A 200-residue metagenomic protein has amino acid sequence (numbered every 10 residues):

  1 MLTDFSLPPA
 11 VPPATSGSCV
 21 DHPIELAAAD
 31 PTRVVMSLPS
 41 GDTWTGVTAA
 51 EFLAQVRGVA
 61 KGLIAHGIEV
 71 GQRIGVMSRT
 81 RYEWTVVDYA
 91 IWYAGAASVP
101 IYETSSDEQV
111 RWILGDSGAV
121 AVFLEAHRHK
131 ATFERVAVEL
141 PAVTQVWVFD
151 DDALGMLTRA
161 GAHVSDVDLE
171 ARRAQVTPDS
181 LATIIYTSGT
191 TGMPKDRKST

Functional and structural regions predicted by a protein language model:
M1-C19: Flexible, non-catalytic linker and terminal segments flanking ANL/adenylate-forming cores
A14-M36, A54: A short N-terminal helical cap/helix-turn-helix that marks the beginning of AMP-binding/adenylate-forming
P31-V34, V148, V164-Y186, M193: Conserved pre-ATP/AMP-binding loop-to-beta segment of ANL
V35-Y89, S106-R111, M156-G161, S199: Conserved AMP-binding/adenylate-forming core of the ANL superfamily
R57-K61, H127, G192: Solvent-exposed alpha-helix faces
A65-H66, Y93-A160: Structural core segment of the AMP-binding/adenylate-forming
I74, I91, V122, L181 (+1 more regions): Conserved S/T- and glycine-rich ATP-binding loop of Class I adenylate-forming
T187, S199-T200: Conserved small/polar residues in nucleotide/adenosyl-binding loops
